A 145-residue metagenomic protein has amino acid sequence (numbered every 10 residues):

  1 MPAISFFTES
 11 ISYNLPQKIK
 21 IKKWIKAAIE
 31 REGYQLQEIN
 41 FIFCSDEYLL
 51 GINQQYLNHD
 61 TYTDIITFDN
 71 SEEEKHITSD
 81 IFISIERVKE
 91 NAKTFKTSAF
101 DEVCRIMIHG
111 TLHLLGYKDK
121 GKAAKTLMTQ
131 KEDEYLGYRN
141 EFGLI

Functional and structural regions predicted by a protein language model:
M1-C104, L115-I145: An acidic/histidine-cluster motif and surrounding catalytic segment that typifies divalent-metal-assisted enzyme active
L112: Conserved ATP-binding N-box helix of the HATPase_c
